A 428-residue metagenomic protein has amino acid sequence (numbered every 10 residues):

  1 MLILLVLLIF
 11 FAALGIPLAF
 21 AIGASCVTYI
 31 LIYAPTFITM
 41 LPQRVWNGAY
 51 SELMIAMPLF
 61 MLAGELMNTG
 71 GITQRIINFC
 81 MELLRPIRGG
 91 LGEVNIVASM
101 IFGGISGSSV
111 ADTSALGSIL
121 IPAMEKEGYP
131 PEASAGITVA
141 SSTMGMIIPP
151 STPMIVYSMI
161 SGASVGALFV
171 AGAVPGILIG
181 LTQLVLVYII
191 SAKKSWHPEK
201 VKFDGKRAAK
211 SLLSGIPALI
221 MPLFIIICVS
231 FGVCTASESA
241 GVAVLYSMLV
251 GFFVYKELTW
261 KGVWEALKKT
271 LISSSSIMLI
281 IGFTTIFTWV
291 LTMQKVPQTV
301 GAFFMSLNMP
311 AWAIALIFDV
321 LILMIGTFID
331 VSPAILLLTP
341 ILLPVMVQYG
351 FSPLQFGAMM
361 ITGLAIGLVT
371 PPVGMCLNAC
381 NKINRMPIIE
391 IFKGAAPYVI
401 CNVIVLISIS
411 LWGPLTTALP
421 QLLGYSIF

Functional and structural regions predicted by a protein language model:
M1-F428: Alpha-helical transmembrane segments of multi-pass membrane transport proteins
